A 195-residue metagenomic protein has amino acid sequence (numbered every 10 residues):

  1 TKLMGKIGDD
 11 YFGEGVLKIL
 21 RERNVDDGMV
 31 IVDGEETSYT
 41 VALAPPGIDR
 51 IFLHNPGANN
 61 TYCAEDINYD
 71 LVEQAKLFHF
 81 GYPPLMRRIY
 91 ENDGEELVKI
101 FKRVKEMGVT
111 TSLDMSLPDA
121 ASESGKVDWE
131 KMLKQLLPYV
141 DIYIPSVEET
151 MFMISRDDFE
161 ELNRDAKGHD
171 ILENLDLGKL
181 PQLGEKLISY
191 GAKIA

Functional and structural regions predicted by a protein language model:
T1-K2: Active-site alpha-helical elements of protease catalytic centers
K6-G8: Alpha-helical transmembrane segments within multi-pass membrane transporters and channels
Y11, E36: Short alpha-helical
E14: Acidic-glycine-rich active-site phosphate/pyrophosphate-binding loop
L17-E35, A44-A195: Ribokinase/PfkB-type carbohydrate-kinase core domain
